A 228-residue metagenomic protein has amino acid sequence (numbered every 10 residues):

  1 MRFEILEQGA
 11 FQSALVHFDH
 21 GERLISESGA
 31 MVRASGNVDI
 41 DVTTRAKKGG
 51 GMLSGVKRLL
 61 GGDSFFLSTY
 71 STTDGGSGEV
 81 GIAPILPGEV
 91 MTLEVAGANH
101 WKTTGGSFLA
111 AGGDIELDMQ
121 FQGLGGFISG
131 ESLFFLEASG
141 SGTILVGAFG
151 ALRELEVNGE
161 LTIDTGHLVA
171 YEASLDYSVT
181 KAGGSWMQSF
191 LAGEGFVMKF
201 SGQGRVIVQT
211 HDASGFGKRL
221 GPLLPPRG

Functional and structural regions predicted by a protein language model:
M1-G228: Phosphate/adenylate-binding glycine loop and adjacent helical scaffold
